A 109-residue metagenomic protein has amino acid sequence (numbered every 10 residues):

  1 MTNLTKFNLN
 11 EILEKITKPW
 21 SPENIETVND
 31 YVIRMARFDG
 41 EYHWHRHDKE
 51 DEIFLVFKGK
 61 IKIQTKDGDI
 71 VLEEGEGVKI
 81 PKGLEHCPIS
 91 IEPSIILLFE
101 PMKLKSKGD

Functional and structural regions predicted by a protein language model:
M1-R34: A short, N-terminal "cap"/entry segment at the start of jelly-roll beta-barrel domains of the cupin/DSBH fold
N29, F57-K58, E73-E74, E92: A cytosolic small-molecule/anion-sensing beta-strand core signal
V32, E41, K60-K62, D69 (+2 more regions): Structural motif
V32-D48: Conserved short histidine dyad/triad with adjacent acidic residue
A36, V56-F57, Q64, I89 (+1 more regions): Beta-strand residues in well-ordered beta-sheet regions across diverse protein folds
K49-K62, K66-D67: Glycine- and acidic-residue-biased ligand/ion/polar-headgroup-sensing regions
K66-K82: Short acidic-glycine-tyrosine-enriched beta hairpin
K82-D109: Ligand-binding loop in jelly-roll beta-barrel domains
